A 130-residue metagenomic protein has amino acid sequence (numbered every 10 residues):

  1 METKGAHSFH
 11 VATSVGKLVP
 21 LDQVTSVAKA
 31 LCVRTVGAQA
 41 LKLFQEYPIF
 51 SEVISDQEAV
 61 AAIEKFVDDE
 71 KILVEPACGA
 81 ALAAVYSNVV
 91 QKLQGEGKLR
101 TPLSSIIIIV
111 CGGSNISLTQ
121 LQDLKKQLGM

Functional and structural regions predicted by a protein language model:
M1-E46, G97-M130: Glycine-rich phosphate/pyrophosphate-binding loop at beta-loop-alpha junctions
G37-L103: Active-site-adjacent helical/loop segments in soluble small-molecule enzymes
